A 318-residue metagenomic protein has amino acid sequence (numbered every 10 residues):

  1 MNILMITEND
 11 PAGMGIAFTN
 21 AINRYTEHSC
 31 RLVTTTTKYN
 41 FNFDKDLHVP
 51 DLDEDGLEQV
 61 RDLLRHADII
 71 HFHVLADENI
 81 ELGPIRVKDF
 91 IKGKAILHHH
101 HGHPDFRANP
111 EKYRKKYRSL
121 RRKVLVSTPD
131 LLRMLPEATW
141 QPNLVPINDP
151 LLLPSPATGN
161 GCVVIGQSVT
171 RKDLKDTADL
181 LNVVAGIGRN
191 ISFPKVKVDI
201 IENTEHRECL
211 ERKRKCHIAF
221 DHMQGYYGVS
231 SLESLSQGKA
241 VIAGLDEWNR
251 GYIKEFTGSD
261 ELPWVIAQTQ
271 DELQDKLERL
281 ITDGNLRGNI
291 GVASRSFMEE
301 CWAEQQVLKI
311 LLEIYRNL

Functional and structural regions predicted by a protein language model:
M1-Y39, R65, K123: N-terminal subdomain of nucleotide-sugar transferases
G13, T282-R316: A charged, aromatic-enriched C-terminal amphipathic alpha-helix characteristic of glycosyltransferases across folds
Y39-S119: Extended catalytic core of nucleotide-activated donor transferases of GT-like folds
S119-L153: Donor nucleotide-sugar binding/catalytic pocket of nucleotide-sugar-dependent glycosyltransferases
V145-H206: Conserved catalytic-core segment of nucleotide-activated headgroup transferases in glycan assembly
R214-Y226, K239: Acidic donor-binding loop of glycosyltransferase active sites
A240-N249: Short hydrophobic beta-strand element within catalytic cores of glycosyltransferases and related nucleotide-activated
G251-L277: Change "using UDP/GDP/dTDP sugars" to "using nucleotide sugars
